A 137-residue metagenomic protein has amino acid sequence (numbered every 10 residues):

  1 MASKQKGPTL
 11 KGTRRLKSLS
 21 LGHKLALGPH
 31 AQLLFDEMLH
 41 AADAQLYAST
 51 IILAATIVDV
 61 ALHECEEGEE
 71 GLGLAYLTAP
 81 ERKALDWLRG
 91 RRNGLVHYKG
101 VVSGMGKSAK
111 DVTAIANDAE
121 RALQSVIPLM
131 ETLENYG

Functional and structural regions predicted by a protein language model:
M1-L46: Charged alpha-helical initiation segments
L19-L21, L74, S108: A short, mixed-charge helix-start or loop-turn motif at secondary-structure junctions
L25-P29, I52, R82, D86-R89: Alpha-helix N-cap/helix-start motif at coil-to-helix transitions, marked by capping-box chemistry
L33, S49-I52, G90, R121: Generic recognition of short, well-ordered alpha-helical interface segments
L39, D43-E66: Short, hydrophobic, well-ordered secondary-structure elements
T56, E70, V102-G104: Single-residue recognition of alpha-helix boundary sites
V60-L88, Y98: Short non-catalytic regulatory patches outside canonical folded cores
P80-G137: Charge-enriched, short contiguous segments at helix-coil
